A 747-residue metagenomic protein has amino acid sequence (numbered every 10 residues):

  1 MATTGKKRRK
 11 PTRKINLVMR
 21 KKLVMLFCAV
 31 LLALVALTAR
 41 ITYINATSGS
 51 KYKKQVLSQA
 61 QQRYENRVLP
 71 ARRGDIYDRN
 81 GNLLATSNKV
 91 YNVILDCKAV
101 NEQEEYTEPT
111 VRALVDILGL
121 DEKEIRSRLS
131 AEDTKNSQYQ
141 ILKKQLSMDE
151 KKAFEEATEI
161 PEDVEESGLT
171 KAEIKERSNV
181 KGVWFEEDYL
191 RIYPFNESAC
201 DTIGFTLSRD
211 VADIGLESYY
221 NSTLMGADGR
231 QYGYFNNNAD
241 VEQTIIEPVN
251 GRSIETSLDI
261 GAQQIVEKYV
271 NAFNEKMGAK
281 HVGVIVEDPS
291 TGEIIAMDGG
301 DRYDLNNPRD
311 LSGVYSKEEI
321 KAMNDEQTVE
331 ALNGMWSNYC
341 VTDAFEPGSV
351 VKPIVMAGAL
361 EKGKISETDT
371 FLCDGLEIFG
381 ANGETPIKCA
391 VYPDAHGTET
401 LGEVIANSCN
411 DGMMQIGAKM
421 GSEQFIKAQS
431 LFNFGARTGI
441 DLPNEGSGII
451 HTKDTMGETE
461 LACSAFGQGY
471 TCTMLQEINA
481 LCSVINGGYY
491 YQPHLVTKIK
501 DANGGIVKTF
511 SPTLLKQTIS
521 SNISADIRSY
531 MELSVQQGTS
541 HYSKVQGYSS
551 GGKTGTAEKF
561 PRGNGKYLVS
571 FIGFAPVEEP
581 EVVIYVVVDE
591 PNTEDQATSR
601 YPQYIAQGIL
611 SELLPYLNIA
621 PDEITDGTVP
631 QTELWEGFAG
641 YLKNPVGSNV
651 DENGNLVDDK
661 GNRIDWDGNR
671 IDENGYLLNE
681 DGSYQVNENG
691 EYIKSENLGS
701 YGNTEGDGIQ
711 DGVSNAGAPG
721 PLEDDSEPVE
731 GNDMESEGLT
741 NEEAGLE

Functional and structural regions predicted by a protein language model:
M1-K317, E423-Q429, R562, D595-I624 (+3 more regions): Periplasmic/cell-envelope proteins involved in peptidoglycan metabolism and beta-lactam response
R8, R191, G383, A390 (+5 more regions): Compositionally biased, intrinsically disordered/low-complexity regions enriched for serine, proline and threonine
L83-A85, Y91, V241-Q243, S290-V350 (+8 more regions): Beta-lactam-recognizing serine transpeptidase/beta-lactamase-like catalytic domain environment
P109, R230, T244, I320-K321 (+2 more regions): Short alpha-helix boundary/capping motifs
N592: Hydrophobic alpha-helical positions that pack around
P621-P645: Short, highly charged C-terminal tails/helix-capping segments
